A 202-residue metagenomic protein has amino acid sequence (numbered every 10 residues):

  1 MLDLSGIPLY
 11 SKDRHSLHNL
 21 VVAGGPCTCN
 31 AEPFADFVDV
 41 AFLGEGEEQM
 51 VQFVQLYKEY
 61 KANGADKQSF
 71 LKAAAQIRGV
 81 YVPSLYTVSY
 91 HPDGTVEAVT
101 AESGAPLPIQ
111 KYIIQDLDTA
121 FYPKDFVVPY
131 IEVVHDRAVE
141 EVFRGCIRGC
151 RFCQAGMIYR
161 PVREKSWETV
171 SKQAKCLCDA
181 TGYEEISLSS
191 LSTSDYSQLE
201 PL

Functional and structural regions predicted by a protein language model:
M1-T100: Glycine-rich beta-alpha loop elements in corrinoid/cobalamin-binding modules across cobalamin-dependent enzymes
S5-Y10, S16, E102-I109, D116-D118 (+2 more regions): Generic detector of short, locally flexible boundary/turn motifs and exposed helical patches
Y10, Y57-Y60, Y81, Y86 (+7 more regions): Sequence-level detector for tyrosine residue identity
C29, E45, A65, Y112-Q115 (+2 more regions): Short coil/turn linker and secondary-structure boundary residues
Q49-Q55, Q68, Q76, Q110 (+4 more regions): Residue-identity detector for glutamine
V82-R137: Ferredoxin-type iron-sulfur electron-transfer modules and their immediate structural context
Q115, T119-L202: Radical SAM [4Fe-4S] cluster-binding motif and immediate context
